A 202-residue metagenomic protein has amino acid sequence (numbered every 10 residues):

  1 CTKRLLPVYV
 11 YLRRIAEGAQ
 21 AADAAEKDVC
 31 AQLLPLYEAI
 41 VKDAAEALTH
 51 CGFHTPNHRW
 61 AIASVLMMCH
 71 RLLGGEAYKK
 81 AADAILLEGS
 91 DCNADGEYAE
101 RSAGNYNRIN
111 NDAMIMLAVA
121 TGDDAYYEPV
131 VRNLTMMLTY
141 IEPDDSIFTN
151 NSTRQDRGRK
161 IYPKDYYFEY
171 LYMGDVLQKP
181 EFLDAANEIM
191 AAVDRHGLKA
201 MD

Functional and structural regions predicted by a protein language model:
C1-C51: N-terminal catalytic cores of secreted or lumenal carbohydrate-active enzymes
Q32-D202: Extracellular polysaccharide-recognition and catalytic grooves
